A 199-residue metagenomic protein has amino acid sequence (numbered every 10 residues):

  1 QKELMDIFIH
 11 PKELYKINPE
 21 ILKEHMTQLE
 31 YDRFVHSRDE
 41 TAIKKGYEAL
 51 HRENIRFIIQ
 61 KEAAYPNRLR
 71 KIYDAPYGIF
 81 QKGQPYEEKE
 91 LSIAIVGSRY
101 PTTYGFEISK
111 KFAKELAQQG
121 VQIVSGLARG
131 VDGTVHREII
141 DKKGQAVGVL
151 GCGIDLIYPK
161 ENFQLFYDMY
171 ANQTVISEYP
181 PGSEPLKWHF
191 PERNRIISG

Functional and structural regions predicted by a protein language model:
Q1-A63: Short, small/acidic-rich helices and loops at N termini and domain boundaries of DNA replication/processing enzymes
H51, I59-G199: Glycine-biased, small-residue-rich flexible motifs in mid-sequence functional cores and linkers
